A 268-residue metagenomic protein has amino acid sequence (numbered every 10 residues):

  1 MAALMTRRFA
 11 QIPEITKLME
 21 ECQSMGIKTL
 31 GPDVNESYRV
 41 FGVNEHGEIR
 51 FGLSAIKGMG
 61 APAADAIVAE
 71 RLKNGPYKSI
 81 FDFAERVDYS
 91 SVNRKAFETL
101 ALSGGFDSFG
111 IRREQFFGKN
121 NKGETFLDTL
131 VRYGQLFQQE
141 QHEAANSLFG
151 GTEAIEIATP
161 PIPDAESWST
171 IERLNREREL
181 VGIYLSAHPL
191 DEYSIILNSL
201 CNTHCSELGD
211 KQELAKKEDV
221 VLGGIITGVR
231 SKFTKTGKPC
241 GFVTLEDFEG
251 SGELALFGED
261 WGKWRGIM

Functional and structural regions predicted by a protein language model:
M1-M268: Noncatalytic, beta-rich nucleic-acid-contacting surfaces in large DNA/RNA-processing enzymes
